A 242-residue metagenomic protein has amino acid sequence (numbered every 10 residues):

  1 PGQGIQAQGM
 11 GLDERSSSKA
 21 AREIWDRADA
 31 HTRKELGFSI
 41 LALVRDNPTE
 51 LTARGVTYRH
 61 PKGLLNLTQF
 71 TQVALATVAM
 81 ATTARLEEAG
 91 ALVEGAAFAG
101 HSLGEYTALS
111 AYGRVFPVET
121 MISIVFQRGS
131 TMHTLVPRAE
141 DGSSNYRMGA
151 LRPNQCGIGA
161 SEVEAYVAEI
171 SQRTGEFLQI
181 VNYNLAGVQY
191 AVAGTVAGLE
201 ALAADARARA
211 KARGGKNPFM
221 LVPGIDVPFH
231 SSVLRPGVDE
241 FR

Functional and structural regions predicted by a protein language model:
P1-E164: FabD-like malonyl-/acyl-CoA
A111-R242: Alpha/beta catalytic cores of group-transfer enzymes, especially the acyltransferase/condensing modules of polyketide
